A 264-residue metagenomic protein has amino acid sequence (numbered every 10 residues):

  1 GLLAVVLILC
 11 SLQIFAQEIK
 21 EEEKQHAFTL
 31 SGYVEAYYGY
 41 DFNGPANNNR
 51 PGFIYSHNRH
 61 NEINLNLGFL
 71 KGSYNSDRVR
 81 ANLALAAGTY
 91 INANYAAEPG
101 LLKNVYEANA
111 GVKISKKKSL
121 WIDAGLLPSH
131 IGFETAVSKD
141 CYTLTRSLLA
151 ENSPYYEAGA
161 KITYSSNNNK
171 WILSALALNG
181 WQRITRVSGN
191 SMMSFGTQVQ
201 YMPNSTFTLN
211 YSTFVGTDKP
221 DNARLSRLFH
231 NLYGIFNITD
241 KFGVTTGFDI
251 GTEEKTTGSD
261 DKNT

Functional and structural regions predicted by a protein language model:
G1-I19: Bacterial Sec-dependent N-terminal signal peptides
G1-L7, L30-Y33, N204, T239: Conserved long hydrophobic alpha-helices within structured protein cores
S11, A46, E134-A136, G180 (+2 more regions): Single-residue recognition of alpha-helix boundary sites
Q17-E22, L228: Generic detector of contiguous secondary-structure segments
K20-E23, Y37, G251, K255: Intrinsically disordered, low-complexity regions of eukaryotic proteins
E23-G44, Y55-Q182, S191, Q200-F207: Outer membrane beta-barrel
F42-R50, A93-L101, T135-C141, I184-M193 (+2 more regions): Outer-membrane beta-barrel translocator domains and adjoining extracellular loop/strand segments of Gram-negative
N168-L173, N190-M192, T197-T264: Detector for outer-membrane/organellar transmembrane beta-barrel domains, recognizing the amphipathic beta-strand
